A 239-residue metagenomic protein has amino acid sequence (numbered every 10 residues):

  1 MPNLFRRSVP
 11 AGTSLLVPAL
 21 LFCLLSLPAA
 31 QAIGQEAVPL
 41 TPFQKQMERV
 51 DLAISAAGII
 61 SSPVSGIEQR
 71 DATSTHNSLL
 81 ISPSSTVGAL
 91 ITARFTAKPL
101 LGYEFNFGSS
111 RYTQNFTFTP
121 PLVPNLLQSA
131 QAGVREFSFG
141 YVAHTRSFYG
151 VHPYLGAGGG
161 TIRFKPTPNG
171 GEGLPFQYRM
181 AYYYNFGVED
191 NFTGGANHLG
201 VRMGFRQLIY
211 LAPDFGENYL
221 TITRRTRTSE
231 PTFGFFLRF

Functional and structural regions predicted by a protein language model:
Q31-T96, T232, R238: Short glycine/proline- and aromatic-enriched beta-strand/turn motifs that initiate or cap beta-hairpins
A37, T92-N169, Y178-M180, D190-G195: Gram-negative (and chloroplast) outer-membrane scaffold detector with strong preference for beta-barrel transmembrane
Q44-L52, P99-L101, Y149-L155, G195-V201 (+1 more regions): Outer-envelope beta-barrel architecture signal
Q44-Q46, S78-S85, L126-G133, E172-M180 (+1 more regions): Replace "Gram-negative outer membrane beta-barrel proteins" with "bacterial and organellar outer membrane beta-barrel
V50-L52, S85-I91, R135-F139, M180-F186 (+1 more regions): Hydrophobic, lipid-facing positions within transmembrane beta-strands of outer-membrane proteins
L52-I60, F105-S109, L155-T161, V188 (+1 more regions): Transmembrane beta-barrel strands of outer-membrane/channel proteins
V64-T73, N115-L122, K165-G173, P213-L220: Outer-membrane beta-barrel translocator domains and adjoining extracellular loop/strand segments of Gram-negative
D190-F239: Predominantly the C-terminal beta-signal and adjacent terminal strand-loop region of outer-membrane beta-barrel
